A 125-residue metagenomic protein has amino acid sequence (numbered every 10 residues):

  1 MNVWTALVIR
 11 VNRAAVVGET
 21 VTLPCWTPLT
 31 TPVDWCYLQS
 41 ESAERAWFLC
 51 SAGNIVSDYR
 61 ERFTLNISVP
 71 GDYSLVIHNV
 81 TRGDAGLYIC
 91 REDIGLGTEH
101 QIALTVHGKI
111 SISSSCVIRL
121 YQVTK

Functional and structural regions predicted by a protein language model:
M1-R13: N-terminal Sec-dependent signal peptide, specifically the hydrophobic helical h-region
A14, S114-L120: Short, solvent-exposed loop/edge segments of extracellular or virion-exposed proteins
A15-P24, S68-D72, H78-C90, V123-T124: Solvent-exposed loop/turn motifs of extracellular immunoglobulin-like beta-sandwich domains
C25, W35-C36, C50, L75 (+2 more regions): Disulfide-bonded cysteines in secreted/extracellular proteins and peptides
T27-R62: N-terminal V-set
P32, G83, L87-I110: Extracellular/luminal immunoglobulin-like beta-sandwich modules
Y59, G71, T98: Exposed loop/turn and edge beta-strand positions of beta-sandwich/beta-sheet ligand-binding modules
Y59-N66, L75: A broadly used, surface-exposed interaction patch
